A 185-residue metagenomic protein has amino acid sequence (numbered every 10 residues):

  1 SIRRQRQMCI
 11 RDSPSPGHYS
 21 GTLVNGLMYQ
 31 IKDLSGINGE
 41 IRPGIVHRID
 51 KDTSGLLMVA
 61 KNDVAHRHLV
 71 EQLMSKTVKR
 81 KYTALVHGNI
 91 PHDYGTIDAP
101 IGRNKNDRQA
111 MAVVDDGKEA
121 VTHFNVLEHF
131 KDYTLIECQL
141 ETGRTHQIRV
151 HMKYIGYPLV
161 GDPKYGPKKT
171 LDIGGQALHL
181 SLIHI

Functional and structural regions predicted by a protein language model:
S1-I10, H184: Single conserved hydrophobic/aromatic residue that forms the stacking wall/gate of nucleotide- or nucleobase-binding
R11, H18, D63-A65, G88-H92 (+1 more regions): Conserved nucleotide-binding/hydrolysis micro-motifs of P-loop NTPases
G17-G21, D63, S75-K76, A177: Short, conserved loop/turn and helix-capping segments at secondary-structure boundaries that abut family-defining
T22-N38: Internal amphipathic helical hairpin motif
N25, R67, G95: Alpha-helical elements of the RecA-like P-loop NTPase motor core of helicases
M28, K32, V70-M74, G102: Signal for well-folded cores of large energy- and translation-related assemblies
G39-E71, K79, T83, A99-I155 (+1 more regions): The conserved catalytic core of RNA pseudouridine synthases
K153-I183: Phosphate/ribose-recognition catalytic cores of enzymes acting on nucleotide-derived substrates
